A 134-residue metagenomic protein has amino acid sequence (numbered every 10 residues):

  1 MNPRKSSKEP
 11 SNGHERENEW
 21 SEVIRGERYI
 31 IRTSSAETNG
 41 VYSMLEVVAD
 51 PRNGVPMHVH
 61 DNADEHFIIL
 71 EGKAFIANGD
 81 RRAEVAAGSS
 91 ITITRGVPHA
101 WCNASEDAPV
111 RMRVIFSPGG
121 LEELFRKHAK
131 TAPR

Functional and structural regions predicted by a protein language model:
M1-Y42, R134: A short, N-terminal "cap"/entry segment at the start of jelly-roll beta-barrel domains of the cupin/DSBH fold
S21, H66, D80-P98: Short acidic-glycine-tyrosine-enriched beta hairpin
R28-I31, L45-H60: Conserved short histidine dyad/triad with adjacent acidic residue
E37-T38, N62, E106-D107: Short strand-connecting beta-turns/loops that link adjacent beta-strands
P51, N62-A63, R81, V97-P98 (+1 more regions): A generic "binding-loop/recognition-motif" signal
N62-A74, G79: Glycine- and acidic-residue-biased ligand/ion/polar-headgroup-sensing regions
F75, R95-E122: Ligand-binding loop in jelly-roll beta-barrel domains
E123-R134: Acidic/histidine-enriched, glycine/proline-rich intrinsically disordered or flexible terminal extensions
